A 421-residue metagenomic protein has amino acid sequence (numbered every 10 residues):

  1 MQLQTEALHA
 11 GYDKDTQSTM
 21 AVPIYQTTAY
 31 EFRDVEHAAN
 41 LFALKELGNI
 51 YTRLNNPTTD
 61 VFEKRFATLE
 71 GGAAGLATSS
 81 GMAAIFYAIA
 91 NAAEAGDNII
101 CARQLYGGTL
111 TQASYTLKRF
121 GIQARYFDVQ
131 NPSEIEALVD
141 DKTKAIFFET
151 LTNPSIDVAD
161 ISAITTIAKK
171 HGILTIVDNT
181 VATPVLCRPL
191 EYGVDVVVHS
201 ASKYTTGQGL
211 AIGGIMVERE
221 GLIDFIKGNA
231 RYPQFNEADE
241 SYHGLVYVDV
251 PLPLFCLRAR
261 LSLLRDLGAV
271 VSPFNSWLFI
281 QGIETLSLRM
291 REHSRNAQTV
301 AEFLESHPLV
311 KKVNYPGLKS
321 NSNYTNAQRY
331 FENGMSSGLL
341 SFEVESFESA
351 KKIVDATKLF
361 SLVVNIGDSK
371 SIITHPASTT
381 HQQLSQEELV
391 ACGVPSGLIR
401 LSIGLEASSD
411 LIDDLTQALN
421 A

Functional and structural regions predicted by a protein language model:
M1, S114, Q123, D141 (+4 more regions): PLP-dependent enzyme catalytic core of the Aspartate aminotransferase-like
M1-N56, K64: N-terminal "arm"/small-domain region of PLP-dependent enzymes with the aminotransferase-like
Q4-T16, L76-S306: Conserved PLP-enzyme active-site core in the AAT-like
D34-F86, G108-Y115: Conserved N-terminal alpha-helix of the aminotransferase class I/II PLP-enzyme fold
L47, A73, I212, N275 (+3 more regions): Short amphipathic alpha-helical segments
G71, K142, L309-K312, L359 (+1 more regions): Glycine-centered tight turns that cap/initiate beta-strands
V217, S341-E343, S402-G404: Short hydrophobic/aromatic beta-strand micro-patches that form the beta-sheet surface supporting nucleotide- or nucleic
L267-V270, F274-S276, Q281-T285, M290-E292 (+3 more regions): Conserved small-domain helix->loop->beta segment predominantly found in fold-type I
